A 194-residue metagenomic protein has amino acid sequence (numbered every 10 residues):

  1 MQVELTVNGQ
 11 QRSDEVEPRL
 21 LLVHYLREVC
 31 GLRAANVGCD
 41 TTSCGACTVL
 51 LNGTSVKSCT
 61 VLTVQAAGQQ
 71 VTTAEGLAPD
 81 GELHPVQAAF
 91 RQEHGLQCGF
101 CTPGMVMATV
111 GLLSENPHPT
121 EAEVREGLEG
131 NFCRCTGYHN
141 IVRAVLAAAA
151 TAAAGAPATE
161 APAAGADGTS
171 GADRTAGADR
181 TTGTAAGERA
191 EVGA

Functional and structural regions predicted by a protein language model:
M1-A194: Signature of N-terminal electron-transfer/Fe-S-associated modules in redox systems
